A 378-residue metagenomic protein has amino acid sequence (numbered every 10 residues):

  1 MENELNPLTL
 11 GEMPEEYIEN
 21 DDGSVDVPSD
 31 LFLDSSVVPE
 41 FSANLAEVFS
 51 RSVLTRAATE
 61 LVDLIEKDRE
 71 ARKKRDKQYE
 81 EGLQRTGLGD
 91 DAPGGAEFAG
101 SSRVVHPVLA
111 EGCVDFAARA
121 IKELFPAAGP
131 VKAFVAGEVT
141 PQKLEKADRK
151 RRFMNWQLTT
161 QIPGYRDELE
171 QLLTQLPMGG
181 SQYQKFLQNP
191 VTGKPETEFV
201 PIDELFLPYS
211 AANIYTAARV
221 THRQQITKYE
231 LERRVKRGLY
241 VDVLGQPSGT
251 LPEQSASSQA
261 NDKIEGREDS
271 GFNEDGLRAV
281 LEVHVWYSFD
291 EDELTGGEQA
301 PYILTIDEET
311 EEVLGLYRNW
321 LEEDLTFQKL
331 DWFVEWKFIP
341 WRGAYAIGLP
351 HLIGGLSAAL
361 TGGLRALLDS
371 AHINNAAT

Functional and structural regions predicted by a protein language model:
M1-L314: Extended, helix-rich architectural segments
H284-T378: Extended, charged amphipathic alpha-helical segments
